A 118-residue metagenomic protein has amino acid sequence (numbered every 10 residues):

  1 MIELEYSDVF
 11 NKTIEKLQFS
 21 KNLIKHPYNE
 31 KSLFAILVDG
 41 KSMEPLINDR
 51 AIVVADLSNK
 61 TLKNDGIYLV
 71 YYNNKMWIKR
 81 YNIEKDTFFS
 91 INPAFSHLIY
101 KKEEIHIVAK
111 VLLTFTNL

Functional and structural regions predicted by a protein language model:
M1-D49, N59-T61, F115-L118: Short, positionally conserved secondary-structure boundary motifs
A35-L37, V54, L69: Short aromatic/hydrophobic contact patches that present stacked aromatics for nucleic-acid/ligand binding
I47, N74-W77, E103-H106: Short coil-to-beta-strand transition motifs
A51-I52, G66: Structural motif
K60, N74-M76, F95: Short Gly/Pro-enriched loop/turn and capping motifs at secondary-structure junctions
D65-W77, N82-D86: Short, compositionally biased
I83-L118: Glycine- and charge-enriched low-complexity intrinsically disordered segments
